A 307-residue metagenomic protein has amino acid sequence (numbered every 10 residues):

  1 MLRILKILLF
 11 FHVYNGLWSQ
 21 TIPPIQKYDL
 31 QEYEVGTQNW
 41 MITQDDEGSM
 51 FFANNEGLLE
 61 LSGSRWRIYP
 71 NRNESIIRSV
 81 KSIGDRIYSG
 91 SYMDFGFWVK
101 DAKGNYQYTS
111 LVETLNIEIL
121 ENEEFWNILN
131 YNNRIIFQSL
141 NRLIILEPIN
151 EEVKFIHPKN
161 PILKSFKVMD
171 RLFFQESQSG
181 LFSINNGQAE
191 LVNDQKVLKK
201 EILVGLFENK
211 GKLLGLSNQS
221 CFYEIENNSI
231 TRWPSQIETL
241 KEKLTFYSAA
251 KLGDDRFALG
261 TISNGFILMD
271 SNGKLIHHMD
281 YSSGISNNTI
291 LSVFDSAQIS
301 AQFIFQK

Functional and structural regions predicted by a protein language model:
M1-K307: Carboxylate-rich, polar loop motifs that coordinate divalent cations or form catalytic acidic clusters
